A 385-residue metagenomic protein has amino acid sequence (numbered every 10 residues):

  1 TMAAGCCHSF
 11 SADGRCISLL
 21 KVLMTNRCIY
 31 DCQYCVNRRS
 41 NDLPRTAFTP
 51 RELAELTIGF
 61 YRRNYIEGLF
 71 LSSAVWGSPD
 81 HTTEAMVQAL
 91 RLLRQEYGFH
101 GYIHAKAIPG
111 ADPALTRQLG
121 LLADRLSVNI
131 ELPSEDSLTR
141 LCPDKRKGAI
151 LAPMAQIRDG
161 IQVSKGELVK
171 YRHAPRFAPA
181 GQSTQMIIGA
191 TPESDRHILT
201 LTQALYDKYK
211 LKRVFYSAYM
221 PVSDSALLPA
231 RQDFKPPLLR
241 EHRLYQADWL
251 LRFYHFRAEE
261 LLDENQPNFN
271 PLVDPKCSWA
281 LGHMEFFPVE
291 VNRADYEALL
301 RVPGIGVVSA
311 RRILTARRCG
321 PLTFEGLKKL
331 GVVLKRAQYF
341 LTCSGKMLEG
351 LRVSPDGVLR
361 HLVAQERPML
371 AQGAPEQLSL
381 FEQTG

Functional and structural regions predicted by a protein language model:
T1-R27, V333, L341-T342, E349-Q372 (+1 more regions): Flexible, acidic/Gly-rich N-terminal and inter-domain linker regions that tether and position cofactor-handling modules
T1-Y30, Y34-T184, G189-P192, L205 (+2 more regions): Conserved Radical SAM active-site core
T139, A149-R158, G189-P275: A structural motif corresponding to the C-terminal lobe/cap of the Radical SAM core domain
A178, R231, E264-E285, R293-R301 (+2 more regions): HhH-family (HhH-GPD) DNA N-glycosylase catalytic core used in base-excision repair
S278-V302, T315, F340-D356: Extended, structured, electrostatic nucleic-acid-contact surfaces
V291-D295, S309, L359-Q365: Accessory DNA-binding and partner-docking regions appended to nucleic-acid-acting proteins, especially the terminal
S309, L314-P355: C-terminal structured "cap/appendage" subdomains that terminate the fold
